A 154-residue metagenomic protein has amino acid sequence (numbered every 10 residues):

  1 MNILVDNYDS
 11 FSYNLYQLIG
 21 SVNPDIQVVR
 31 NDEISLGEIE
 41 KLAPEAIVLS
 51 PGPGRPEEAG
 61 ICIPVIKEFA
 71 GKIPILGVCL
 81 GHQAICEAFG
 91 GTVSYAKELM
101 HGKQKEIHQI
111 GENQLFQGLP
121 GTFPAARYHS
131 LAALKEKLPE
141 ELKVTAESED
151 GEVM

Functional and structural regions predicted by a protein language model:
N2-L4, Y8-F11, Q17, S21-P44 (+6 more regions): Amide-donor transfer/coupling interface in amidating biosynthetic enzymes
C79, Q83-E87: Glycine-rich nucleophile elbow surrounding the catalytic serine of serine-hydrolase chemistry
